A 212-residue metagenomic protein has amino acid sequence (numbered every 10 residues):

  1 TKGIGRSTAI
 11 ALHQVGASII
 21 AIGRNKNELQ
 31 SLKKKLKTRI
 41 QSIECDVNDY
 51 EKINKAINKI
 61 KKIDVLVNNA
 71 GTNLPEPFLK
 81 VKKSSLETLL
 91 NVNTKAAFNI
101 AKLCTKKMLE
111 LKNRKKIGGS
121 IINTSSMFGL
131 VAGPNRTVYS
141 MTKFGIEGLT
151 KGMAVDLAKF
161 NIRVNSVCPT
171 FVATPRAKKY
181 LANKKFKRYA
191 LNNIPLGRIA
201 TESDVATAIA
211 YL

Functional and structural regions predicted by a protein language model:
T1-G3: Conserved glycine-rich cofactor-binding loop
V15-S31: Conserved glycine-rich Rossmann-like NAD(P)H-binding loop of the short-chain dehydrogenase/reductase
P77-F78, S85-L90, A190: Substrate-binding pocket helix/loop in short-chain dehydrogenase/reductase
A101, T142, T150: Active-site helix of classical SDR
K106, V155-K159: Alpha-helical segment proximal to the catalytic Tyr-Lys
S126: Residue(s) in the substrate-gating loop at a strand-loop-helix junction that position the organic substrate next
K159, S166, R188-L212: C-terminal helical subdomain
